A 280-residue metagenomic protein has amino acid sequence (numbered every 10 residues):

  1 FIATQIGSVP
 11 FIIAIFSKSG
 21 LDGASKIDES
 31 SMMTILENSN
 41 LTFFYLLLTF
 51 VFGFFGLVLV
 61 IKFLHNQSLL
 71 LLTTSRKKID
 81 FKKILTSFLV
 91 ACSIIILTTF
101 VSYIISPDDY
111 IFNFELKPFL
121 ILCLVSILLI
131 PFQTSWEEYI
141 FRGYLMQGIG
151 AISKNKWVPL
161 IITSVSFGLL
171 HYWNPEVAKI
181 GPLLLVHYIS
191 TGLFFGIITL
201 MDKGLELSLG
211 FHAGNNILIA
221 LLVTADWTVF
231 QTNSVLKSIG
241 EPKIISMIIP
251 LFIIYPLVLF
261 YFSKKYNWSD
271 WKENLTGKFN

Functional and structural regions predicted by a protein language model:
F1-I13, T49, I94, G204-L218: Hydrophobic alpha-helical membrane-insertion segments
F1-S68, N233-N280: N-terminal, membrane-interfacial amphipathic/helix-forming hydrophobic leader that caps and precedes the first
I6, P10, L59, F63 (+7 more regions): Hydrophobic membrane-targeting alpha-helices
A24, E29-N40, Y45-L47, L69-W136 (+2 more regions): Juxtamembrane helix-loop-helix connectors linking adjacent transmembrane helices in multi-pass membrane enzymes
T49-V60, F88-T99, I161-V165: Hydrophobic alpha-helical transmembrane segments of multi-pass integral membrane proteins
G53, L69, T73-S75, T191 (+1 more regions): Long, contiguous hydrophobic alpha-helical segments, chiefly transmembrane helices and signal peptides
V58, L70, L193-G196: Positions in alpha-helical segments
C123-N280: Transmembrane helix-loop-helix hairpins at the membrane interface of multi-pass integral membrane proteins
